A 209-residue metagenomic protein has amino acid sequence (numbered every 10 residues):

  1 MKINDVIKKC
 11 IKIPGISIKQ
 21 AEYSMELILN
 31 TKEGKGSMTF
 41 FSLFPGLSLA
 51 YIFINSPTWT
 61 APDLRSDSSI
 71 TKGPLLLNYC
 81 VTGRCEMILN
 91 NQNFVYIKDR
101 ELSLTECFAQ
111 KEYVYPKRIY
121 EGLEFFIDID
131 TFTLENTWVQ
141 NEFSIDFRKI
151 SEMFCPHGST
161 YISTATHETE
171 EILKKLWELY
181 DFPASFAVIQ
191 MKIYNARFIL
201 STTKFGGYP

Functional and structural regions predicted by a protein language model:
M1-G73: N-terminal low-complexity or simple alpha-helical regulatory segments that function as activation/interaction modules
G15-K19, G83, S144: Glycine-centered secondary-structure boundary/capping sites
L43, I54-W59, T82-R84, D128-F132: Generic structural motif
Y51-F53, L76-N78, E121-D128: Short hydrophobic beta-strand segments that form the core of ligand-binding sensory/regulatory domains
S56, I70-N91: Glycine- and acidic-residue-biased ligand/ion/polar-headgroup-sensing regions
A61-D63, R84, E101: Extracytoplasmic
I88-P209: Alpha-helical bundle regulatory/interaction domains
